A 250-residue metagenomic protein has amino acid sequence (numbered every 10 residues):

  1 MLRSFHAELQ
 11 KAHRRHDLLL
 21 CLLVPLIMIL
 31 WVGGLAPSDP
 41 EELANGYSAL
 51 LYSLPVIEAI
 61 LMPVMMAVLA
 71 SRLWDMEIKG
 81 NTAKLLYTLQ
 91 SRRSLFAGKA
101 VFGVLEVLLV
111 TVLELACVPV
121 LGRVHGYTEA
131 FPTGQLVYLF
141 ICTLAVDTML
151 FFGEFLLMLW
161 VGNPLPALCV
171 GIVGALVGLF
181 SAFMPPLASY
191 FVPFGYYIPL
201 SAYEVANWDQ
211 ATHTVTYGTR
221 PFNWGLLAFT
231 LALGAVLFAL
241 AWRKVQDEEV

Functional and structural regions predicted by a protein language model:
M1-H6, L73-L86, F151-G178: Cytoplasmic juxtamembrane interface segments
M1-V24: Aromatic- and glycine-rich beta-strand/loop motifs that create alpha-glucan
L18, V24-A70, A100-P164, G171 (+2 more regions): Secretory targeting signals
C21-L22, A59-I60, S189-Y190, G195: Hydrophobic alpha-helical transmembrane segments of integral membrane proteins, especially lipid-exposed positions
L35, P40-A49, L168, V173-V250: Terminal transmembrane helical anchor/hairpin motif
M65-I78, E154-L165, F229-D247: Transmembrane alpha-helical segments in integral membrane proteins
S71-L105: Helix-loop-helix units of permease transmembrane domains in multi-pass membrane transporters, especially ABC
